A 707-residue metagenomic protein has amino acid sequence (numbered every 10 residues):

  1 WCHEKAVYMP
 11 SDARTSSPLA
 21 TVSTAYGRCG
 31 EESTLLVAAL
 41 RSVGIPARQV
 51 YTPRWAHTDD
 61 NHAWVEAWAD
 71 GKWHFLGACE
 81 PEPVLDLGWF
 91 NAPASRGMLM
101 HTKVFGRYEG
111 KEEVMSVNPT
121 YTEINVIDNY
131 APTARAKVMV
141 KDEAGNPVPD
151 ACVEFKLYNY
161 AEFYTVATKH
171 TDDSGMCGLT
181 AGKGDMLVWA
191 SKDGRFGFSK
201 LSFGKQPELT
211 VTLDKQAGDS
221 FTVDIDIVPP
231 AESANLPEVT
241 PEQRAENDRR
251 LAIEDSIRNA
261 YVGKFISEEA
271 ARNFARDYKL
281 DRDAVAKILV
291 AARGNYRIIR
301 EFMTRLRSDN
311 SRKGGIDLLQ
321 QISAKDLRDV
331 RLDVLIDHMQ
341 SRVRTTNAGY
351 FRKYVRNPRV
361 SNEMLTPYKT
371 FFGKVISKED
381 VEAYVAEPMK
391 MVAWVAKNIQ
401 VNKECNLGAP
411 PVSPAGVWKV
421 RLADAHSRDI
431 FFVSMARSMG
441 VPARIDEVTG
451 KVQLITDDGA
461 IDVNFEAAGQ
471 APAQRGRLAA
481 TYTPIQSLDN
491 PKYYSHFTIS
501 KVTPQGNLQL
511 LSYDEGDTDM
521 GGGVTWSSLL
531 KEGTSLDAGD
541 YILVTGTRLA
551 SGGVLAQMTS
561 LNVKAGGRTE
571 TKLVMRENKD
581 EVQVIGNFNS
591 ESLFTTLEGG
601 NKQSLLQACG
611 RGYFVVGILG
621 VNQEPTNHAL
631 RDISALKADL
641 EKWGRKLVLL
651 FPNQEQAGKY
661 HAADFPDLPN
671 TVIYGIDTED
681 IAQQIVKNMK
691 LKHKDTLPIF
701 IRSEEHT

Functional and structural regions predicted by a protein language model:
W1, M9-L19, T24-S116, L187-W189 (+5 more regions): Hydrophobic/aromatic-rich core segments of domains that either
W1-T24, Q243-A245, L251-V420: Secondary-structure boundary elements
R135, E143-E162, K183-D185, E387-K390 (+2 more regions): Short, ordered, surface-exposed loop/turn motifs in non-cytosolic proteins
N159-A181, Q505-L530: Short, acidic Ser/Thr/Gly-rich low-complexity loop/linker segments typical of extracellular and cell-surface proteins
G194-Q216, R548-R576: Structured interaction patches on ligand/partner-binding surfaces of diverse proteins
L605-I633, K646-L650: Short active-site neighborhood of thiol/selenol oxidoreductases, capturing the structured segment around
H628-D667, A682: Structural microenvironment flanking redox-active thiols in thiol-disulfide oxidoreductases
T678-E705: Thiol/disulfide oxidoreductase modules built on the thioredoxin-like
